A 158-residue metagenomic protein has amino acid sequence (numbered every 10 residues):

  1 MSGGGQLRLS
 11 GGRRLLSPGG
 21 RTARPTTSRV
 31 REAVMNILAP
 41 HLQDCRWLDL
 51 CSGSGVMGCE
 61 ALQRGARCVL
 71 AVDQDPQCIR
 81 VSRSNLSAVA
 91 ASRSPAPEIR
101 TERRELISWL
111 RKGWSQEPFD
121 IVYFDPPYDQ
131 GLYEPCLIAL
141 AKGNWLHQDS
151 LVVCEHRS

Functional and structural regions predicted by a protein language model:
M1-S158: Class I S-adenosyl-L-methionine-dependent methyltransferase catalytic core
